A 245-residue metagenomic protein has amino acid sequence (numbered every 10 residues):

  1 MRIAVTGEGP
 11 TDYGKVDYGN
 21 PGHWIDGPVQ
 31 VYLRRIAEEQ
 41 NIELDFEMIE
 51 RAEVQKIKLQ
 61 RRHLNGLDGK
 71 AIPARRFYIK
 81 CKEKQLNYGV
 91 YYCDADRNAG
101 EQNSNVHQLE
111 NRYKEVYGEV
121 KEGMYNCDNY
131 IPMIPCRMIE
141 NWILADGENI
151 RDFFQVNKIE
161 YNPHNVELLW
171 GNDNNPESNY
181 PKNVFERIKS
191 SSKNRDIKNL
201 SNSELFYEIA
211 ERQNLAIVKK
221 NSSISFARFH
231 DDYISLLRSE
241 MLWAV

Functional and structural regions predicted by a protein language model:
M1, L86-N87, N126-Y130: Short glycine-/polar-rich loops that comprise or flank the Walker A/P-loop and associated switch/sensor motifs
M1-K84: Short, surface-exposed loop/strand segments
V5-G7, L86-Q102: Acidic beta-strand-to-loop metal/phosphate-binding motif
T6, V16-D17, Q40, L44 (+5 more regions): Acidic, low-complexity intrinsically disordered regions
P28-Q40, F77-C81, Y113-M124, Y233-M241: Hydrophobic, Leu/Ile/Phe/Ala-enriched alpha-helical segments that form helix-helix packing faces
L44-K56, Y130-M138, R212-S223: Acidic carboxylate-rich catalytic motifs and surrounding loops in phosphoryl-/glycosyl-chemistry enzymes
D94-R195: Activity-critical C-terminal alpha-helical subdomain
E167-V245: Extended, basic/helix-rich recognition subdomains
